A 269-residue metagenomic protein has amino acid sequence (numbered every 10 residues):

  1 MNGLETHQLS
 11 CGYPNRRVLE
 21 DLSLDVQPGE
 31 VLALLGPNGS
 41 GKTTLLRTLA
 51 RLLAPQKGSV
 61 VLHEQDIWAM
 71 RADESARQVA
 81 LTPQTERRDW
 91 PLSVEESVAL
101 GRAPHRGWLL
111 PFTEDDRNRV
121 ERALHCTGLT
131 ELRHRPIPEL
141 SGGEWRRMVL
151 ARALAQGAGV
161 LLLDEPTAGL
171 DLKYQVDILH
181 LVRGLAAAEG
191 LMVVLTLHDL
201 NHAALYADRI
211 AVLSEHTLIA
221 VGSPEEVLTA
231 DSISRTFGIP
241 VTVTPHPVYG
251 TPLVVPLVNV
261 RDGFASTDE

Functional and structural regions predicted by a protein language model:
L4, L19-D21: Conserved structural motif at the start of ABC-family nucleotide-binding domains
L35-P37: The feature captures the beta-strand-to-loop junction immediately N-terminal to the Walker
A50: Helix-to-loop junction immediately C-terminal to a conserved catalytic motif
G58-D66, S75: Conserved ABC transporter NBD signature motif
A99, E114-L132, G157: Conserved ABC ATPase "signature" region
P136-L140, E144: Conserved ABC ATPase signature
L161-E165: Catalytic Walker B motif of ABC-type/P-loop ATPase nucleotide-binding domains
